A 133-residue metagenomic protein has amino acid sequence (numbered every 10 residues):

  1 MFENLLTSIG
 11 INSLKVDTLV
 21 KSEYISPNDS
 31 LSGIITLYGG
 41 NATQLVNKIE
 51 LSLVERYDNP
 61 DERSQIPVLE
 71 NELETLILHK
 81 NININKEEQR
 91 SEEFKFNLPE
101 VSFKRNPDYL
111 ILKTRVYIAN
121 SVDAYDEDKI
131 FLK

Functional and structural regions predicted by a protein language model:
M1-T75, I82-K133: N-terminal onset of structured domains
